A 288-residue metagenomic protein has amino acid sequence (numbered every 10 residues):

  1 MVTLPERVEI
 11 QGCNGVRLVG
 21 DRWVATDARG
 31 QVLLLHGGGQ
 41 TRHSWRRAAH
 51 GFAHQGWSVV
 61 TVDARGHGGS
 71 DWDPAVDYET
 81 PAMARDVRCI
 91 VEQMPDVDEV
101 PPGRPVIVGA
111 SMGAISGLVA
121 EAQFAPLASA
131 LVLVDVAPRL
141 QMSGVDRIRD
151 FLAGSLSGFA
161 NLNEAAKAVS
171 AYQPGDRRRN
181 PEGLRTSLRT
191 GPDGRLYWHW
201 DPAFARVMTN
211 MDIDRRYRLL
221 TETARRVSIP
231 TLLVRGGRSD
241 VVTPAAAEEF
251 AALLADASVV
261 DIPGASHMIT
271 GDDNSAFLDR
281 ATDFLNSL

Functional and structural regions predicted by a protein language model:
C13, H54, A64-V108, D279: Active-site loop/oxyanion-hole signature of alpha/beta-hydrolase fold enzymes
C13-W23: A short loop-to-beta-strand scaffold at the N-terminal edge of the catalytic core in hydrolase folds
V24-G69: Conserved HGGG/HGGXW glycine-rich cap/lid loop of the alpha/beta-hydrolase fold
G103-M142: Conserved hydrolase catalytic core segment
S129-L162: Flexible "cap/lid" loop of the alpha/beta hydrolase fold
A160-N210, D214: Conserved alpha/beta-hydrolase catalytic His-Asp/Glu region
D193-A252: Conserved serine/cysteine hydrolase catalytic core
A265-L278: Catalytic histidine-centered segment of alpha/beta-hydrolase-like enzymes
